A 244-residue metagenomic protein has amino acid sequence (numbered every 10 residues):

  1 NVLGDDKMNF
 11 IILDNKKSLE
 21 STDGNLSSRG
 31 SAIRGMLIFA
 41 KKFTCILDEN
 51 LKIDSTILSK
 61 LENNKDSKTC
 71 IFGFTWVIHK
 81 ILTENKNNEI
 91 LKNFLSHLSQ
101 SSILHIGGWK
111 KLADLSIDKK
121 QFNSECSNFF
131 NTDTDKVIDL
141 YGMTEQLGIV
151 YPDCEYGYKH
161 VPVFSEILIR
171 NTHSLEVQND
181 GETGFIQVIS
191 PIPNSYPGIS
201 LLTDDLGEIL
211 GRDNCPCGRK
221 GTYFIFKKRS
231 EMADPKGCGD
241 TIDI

Functional and structural regions predicted by a protein language model:
N1-G4: Conserved structural elements of the adenylate-forming
K7-L13, T22-I244: Active-site glycine/GP-rich loop and adjacent strand/helix microenvironment that borders small-molecule binding pockets
K16: Conserved Walker A/P-loop ATP-binding site and its immediately adjacent core in helicase/helicase-like ATPase domains
